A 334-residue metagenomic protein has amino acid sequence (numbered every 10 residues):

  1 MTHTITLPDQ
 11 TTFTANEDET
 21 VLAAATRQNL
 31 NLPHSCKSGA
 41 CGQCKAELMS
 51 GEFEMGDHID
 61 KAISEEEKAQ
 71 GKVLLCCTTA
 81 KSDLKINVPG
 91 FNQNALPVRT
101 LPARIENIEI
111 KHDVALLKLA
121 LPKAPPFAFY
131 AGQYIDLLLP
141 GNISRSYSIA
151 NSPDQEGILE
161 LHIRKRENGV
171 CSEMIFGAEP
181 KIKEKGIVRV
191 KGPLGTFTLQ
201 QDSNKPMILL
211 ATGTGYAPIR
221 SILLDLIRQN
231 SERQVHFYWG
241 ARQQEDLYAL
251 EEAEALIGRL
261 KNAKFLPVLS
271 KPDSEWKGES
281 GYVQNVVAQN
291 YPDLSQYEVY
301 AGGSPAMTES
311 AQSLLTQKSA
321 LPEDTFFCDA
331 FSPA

Functional and structural regions predicted by a protein language model:
M1-T78, L84, R233-A334: Reductase modules of NAD(P)H-dependent flavoproteins
M49-E52, P89-F91, P140, P193: Short, surface-exposed secondary-structure boundary micro-motifs
V73-A95, G186-I187: Short, structured interface segments
P97-I187, A241-Q243, S270-K271: Ferredoxin-reductase
G132, G215, S304: Short, conserved phosphate/pyrophosphate- and ester-handling motifs at nucleotide-, phospho-/glycolipid
G192-S203: A short, basic/flexible loop-to-alpha-helix module at the beginning of a structural domain
R220-I227: Histidine-anchored nucleotide/phosphate-binding helix
